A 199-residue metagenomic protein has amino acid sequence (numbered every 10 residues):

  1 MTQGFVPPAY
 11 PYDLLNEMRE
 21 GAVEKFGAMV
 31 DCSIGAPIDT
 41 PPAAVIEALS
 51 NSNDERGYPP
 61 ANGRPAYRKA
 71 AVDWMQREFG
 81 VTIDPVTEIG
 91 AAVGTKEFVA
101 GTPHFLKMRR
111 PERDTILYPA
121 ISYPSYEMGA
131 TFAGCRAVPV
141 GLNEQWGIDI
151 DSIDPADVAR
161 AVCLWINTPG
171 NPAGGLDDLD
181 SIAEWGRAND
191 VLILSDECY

Functional and structural regions predicted by a protein language model:
M1-T2, P169: Short glycine/proline- and acidic residue-enriched helix-loop micro-motifs that form flexible lids or anion-recognition
T2-E97: N-terminal small-domain helix-loop-helix segment of the aminotransferase-like
Y10, G186-R187: Residue-level detector of transmembrane insertion/anchoring sites
A22, R187-A188: Residue-level detector of alpha-helix boundary/anchor positions
E55-G186, L194: Conserved core of the PLP fold type I
E197: Walker B catalytic acidic pair
